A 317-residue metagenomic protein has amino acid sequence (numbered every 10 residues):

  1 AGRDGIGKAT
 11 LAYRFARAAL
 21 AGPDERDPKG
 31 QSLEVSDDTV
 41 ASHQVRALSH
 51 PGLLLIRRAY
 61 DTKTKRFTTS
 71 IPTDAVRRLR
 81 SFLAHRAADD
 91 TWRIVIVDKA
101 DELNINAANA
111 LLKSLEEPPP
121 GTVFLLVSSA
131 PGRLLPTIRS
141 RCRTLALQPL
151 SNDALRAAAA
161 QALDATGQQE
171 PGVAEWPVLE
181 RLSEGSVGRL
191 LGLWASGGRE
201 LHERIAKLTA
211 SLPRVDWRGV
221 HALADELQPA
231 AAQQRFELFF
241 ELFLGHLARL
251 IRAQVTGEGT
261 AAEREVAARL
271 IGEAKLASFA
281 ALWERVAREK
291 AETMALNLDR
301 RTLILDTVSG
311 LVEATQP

Functional and structural regions predicted by a protein language model:
A1-N106: Clamp-loader machinery-focused feature within the broader ASCE/P-loop NTPase space
A1-Q44, P120-T122, S129-L242, H246-P317: Charged, glycine-rich active-site and insertion segments that engage polyanionic ligands
R17, P72, L112-S114, R143-T144: Glycine-rich, phosphate-binding/catalytic loops in enzymes
A84, N109-V123: Conserved catalytic/switch belt of AAA+ P-loop NTPases
D89-I94, P119-L125: Loop/turn-to-beta-strand initiation segments
K99-L103, L115, P131: Conserved Walker B
I105-N109, R301: Conserved strand-to-helix beginnings and helix N-cap segments that scaffold or border functional pockets
